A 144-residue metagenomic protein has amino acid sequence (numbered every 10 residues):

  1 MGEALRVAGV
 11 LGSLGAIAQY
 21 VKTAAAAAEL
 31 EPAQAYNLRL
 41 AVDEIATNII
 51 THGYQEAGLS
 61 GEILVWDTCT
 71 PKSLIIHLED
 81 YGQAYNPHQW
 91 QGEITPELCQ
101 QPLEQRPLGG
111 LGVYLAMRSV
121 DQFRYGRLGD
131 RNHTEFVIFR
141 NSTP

Functional and structural regions predicted by a protein language model:
M1-L40: Bergerat-fold GHKL ATPase/HATPase_c domain
P32-A57: Conserved ATP-binding N-box helix of the HATPase_c
L59-T68: A conserved short beta-strand within the histidine kinase catalytic ATPase domain
T68-I76: Short beta-strand-loop-beta element adjacent to the nucleotide/active-site pocket used for signaling
S73, A84, G129-F136, N141: Glycine-rich nucleotide-binding loop
I75-L108: Glycine-rich/acidic phosphate-handling loop/turn and adjacent ATP-lid/helix of nucleotide-binding kinase/ATPase domains
L103-V120: Glycine-rich phosphate-binding loop
V120-G126: Glycine-rich ATP-binding loops of the HATPase_c
